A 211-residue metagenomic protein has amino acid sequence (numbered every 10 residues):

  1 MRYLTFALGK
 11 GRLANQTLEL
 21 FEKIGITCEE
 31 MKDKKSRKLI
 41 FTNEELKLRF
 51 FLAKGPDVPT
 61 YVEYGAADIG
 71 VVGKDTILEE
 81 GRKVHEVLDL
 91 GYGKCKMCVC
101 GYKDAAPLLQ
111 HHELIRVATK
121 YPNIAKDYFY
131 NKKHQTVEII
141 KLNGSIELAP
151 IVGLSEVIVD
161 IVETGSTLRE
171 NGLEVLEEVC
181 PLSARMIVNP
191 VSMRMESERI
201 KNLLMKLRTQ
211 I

Functional and structural regions predicted by a protein language model:
M1-I211: Domain-level signature for soluble enzymes in the chorismate/prephenate branch of the shikimate pathway
